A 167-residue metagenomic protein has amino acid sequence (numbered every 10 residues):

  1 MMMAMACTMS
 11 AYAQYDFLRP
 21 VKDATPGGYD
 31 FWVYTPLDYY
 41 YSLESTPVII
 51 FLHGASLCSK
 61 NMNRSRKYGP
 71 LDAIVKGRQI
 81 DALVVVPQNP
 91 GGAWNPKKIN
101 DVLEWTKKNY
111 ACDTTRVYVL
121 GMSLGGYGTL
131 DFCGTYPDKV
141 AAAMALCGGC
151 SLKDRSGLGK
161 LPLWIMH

Functional and structural regions predicted by a protein language model:
M1-T8: Bacterial N-terminal signal peptides
A11-V48, A82, L120-Y127, F132-T135 (+1 more regions): A domain-start/cap signature at the N-terminus of enzymes
L37-E44, G92-S123, P137: Gly/Ser-rich "nucleophile elbow"/oxyanion-hole loop immediately N-terminal to the catalytic nucleophile in hydrolases
Y39, G54-C58, N89-A93, S123-Y127 (+1 more regions): Solvent-exposed loop/turn segments at secondary-structure junctions within structured extracellular/periplasmic domains
T46-V48, L52-N100: Active-site machinery of serine-nucleophile hydrolases
A142-H167: The feature captures the conserved acid-bearing segment of alpha/beta-hydrolase catalytic domains
